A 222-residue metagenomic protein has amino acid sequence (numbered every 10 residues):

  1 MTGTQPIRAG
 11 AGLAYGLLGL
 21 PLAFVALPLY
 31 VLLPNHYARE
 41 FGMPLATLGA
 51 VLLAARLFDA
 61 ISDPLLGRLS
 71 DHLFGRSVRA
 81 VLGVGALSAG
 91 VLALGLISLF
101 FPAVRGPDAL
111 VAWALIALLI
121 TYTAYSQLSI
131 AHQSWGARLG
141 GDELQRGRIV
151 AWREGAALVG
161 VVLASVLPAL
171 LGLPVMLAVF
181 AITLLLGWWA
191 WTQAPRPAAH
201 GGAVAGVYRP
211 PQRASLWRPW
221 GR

Functional and structural regions predicted by a protein language model:
T2-R222: Membrane-embedded alpha-helical bundles of multi-pass transporters/translocases, especially carrier/permease families
